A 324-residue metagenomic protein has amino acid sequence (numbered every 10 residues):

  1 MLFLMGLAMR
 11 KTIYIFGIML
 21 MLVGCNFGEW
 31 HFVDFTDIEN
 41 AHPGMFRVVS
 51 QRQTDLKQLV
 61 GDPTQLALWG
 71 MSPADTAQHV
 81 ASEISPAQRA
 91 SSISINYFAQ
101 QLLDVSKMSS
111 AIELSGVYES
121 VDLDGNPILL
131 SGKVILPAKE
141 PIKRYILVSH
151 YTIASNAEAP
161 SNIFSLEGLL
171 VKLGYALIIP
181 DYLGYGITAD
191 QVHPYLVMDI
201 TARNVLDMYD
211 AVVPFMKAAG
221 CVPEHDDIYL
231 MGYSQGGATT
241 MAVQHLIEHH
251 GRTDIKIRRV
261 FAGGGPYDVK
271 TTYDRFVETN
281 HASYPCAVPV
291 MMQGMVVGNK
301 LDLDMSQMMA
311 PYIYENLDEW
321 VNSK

Functional and structural regions predicted by a protein language model:
N26-P141: Catalytic-loop region of hydrolases
D124-S131, P137-L170: Short, surface-exposed "cap/lid" segments of acyl-processing enzymes
K139, D210-M231, G251-I255: Gly/Ser-rich "nucleophile elbow"/oxyanion-hole loop immediately N-terminal to the catalytic nucleophile in hydrolases
H150, E167-I187: Conserved alpha/beta-hydrolase
Y195-A218: Alpha/beta-hydrolase active-site loop
L230-G232, F261-G263: Short beta-strand immediately N-terminal to the catalytic nucleophile in serine-hydrolase-like folds
G232-G236, T240: Gly/Ala-rich beta-loop-alpha elbow adjacent to hydrolase catalytic centers
G263-K324: Accessory cap/linker subdomain of secreted extracellular hydrolases
